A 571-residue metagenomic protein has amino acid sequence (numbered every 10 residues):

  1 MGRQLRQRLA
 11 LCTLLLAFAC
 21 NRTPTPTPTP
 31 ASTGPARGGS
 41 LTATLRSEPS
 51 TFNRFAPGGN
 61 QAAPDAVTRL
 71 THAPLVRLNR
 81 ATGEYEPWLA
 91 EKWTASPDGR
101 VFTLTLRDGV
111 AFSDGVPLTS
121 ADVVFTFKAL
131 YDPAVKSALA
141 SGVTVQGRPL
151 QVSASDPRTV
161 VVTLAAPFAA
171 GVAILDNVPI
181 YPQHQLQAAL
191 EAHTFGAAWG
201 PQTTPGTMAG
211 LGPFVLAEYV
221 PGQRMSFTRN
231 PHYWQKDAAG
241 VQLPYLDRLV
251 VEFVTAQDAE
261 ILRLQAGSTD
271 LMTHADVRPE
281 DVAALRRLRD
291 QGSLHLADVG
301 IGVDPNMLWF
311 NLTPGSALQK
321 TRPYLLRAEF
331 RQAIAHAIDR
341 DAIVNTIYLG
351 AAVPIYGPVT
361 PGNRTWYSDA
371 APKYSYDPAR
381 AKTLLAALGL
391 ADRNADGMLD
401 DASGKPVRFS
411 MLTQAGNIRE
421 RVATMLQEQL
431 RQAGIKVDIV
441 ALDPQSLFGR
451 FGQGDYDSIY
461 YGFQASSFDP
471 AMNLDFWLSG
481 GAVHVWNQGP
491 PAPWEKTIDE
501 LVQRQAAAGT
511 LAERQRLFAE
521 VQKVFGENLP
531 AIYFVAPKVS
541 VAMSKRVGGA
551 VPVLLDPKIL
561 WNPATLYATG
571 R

Functional and structural regions predicted by a protein language model:
M1-A10: Bacterial N-terminal signal peptides that target proteins for export
A10-A19: Bacterial N-terminal signal peptides
C20-T33, A81, T94, V101 (+7 more regions): Extracytoplasmic/periplasmic ligand-capture domains
T29-S47: Post-signal peptide N-terminal segment of mature Sec-exported envelope proteins
T42-P97, K128, A209-L211: N-terminal lobe/hinge region of extracytoplasmic solute-binding protein
E48, G109-V110, P167-F168: Acidic glycine-/aspartate-rich tracts in secreted/extracellular proteins
T105, A140-A192, E218-V220: Surface-exposed binding/hinge segments that line and control ligand-binding clefts or catalytic entry sites
F534: Active-site-proximal polar cores
